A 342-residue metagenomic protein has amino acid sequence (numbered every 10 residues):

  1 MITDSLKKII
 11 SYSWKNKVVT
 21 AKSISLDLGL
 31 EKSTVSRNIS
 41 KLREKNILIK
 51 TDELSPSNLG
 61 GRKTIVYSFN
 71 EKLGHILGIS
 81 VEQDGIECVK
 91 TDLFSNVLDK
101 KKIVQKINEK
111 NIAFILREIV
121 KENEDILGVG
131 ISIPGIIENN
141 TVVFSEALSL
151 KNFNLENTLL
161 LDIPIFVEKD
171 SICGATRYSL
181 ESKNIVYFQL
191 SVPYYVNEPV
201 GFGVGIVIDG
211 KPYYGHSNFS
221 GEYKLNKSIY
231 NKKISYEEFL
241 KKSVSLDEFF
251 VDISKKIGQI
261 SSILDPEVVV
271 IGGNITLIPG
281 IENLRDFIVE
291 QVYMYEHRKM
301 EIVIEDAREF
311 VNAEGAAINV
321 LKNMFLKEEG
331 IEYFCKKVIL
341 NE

Functional and structural regions predicted by a protein language model:
M1-D52, P56-K102, I107-D125, Y230-E342: ATP-binding/phosphotransfer module of carbohydrate and carboxylate kinases, centering on a glycine-rich
I24, K102, A147, S217-N218: Short clusters of small/polar residues that mark proteolytic maturation junctions
I76-S80, I126-G130, I185-Q189, G203: Short glycine-aspartate micro-motif
K90, I136, G205-I206: Hydrophobic beta-strand positions
K100, F166-Q259, E342: Glycine/GP-enriched mid-protein hinge/lid loop-to-helix segment characteristic of carbohydrate kinases
K101-R117, D125-N184, I229, I234 (+1 more regions): Glycine-rich phosphate-binding loop and adjoining helix at the ATP-binding site of ATP-dependent phosphoryl-transfer
I133, L190-V192, G273-N274, I302: Short secondary-structure boundary segments
